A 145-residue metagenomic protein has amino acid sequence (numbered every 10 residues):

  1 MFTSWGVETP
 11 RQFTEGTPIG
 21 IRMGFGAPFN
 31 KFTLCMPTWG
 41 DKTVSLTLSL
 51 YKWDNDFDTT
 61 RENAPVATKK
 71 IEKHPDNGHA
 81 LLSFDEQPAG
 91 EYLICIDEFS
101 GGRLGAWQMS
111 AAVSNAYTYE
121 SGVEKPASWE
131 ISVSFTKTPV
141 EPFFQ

Functional and structural regions predicted by a protein language model:
M1-E62, K73-Q145: Beta-sheet-rich sandwich/jelly-roll-like modules and their strand-loop junctions
